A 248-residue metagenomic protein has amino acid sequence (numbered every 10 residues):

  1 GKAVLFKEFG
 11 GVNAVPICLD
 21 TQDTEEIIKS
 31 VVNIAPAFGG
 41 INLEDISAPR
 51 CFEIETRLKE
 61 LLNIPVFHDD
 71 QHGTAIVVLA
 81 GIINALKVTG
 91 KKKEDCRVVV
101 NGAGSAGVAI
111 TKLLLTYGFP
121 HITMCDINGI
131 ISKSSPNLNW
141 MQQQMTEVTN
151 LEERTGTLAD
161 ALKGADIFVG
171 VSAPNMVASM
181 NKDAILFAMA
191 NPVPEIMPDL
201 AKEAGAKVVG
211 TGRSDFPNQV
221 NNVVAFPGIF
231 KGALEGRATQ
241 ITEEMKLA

Functional and structural regions predicted by a protein language model:
G1-G10, L62, H72, I76-V169 (+1 more regions): Glycine-rich phosphate/diphosphate-binding loop of Rossmann-like nucleotide-binding domains
G1-I64: N-terminal ligand-binding/catalytic initiation module
P16-I17, N42-D45, V66-D69, V100 (+4 more regions): General beta-strand structural signal in soluble alpha/beta enzymes
T21-I28, A48-F52, H72-I76, N139 (+7 more regions): Electropositive phosphate-/nucleotide-binding environments in soluble metabolic enzymes
F38-G39, D166, K207: Conserved acidic residues
P65, D69-D70, T89, I185-A248: Adenosine-phosphate binding glycine-rich loop
R154-T155, A159-E203, R237: Long hydrophobic segments that form regular secondary structure
